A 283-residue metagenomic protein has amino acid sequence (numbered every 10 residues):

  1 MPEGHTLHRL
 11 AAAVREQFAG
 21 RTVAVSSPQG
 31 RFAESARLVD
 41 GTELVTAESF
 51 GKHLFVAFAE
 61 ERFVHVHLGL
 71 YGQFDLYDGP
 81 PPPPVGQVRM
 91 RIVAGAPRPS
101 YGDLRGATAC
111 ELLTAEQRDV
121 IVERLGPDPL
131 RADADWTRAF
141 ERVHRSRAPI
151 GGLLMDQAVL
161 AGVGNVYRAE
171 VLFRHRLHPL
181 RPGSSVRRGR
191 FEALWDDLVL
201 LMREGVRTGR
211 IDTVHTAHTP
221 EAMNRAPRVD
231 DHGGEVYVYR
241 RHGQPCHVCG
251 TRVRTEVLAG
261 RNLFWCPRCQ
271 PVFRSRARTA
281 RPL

Functional and structural regions predicted by a protein language model:
M1-L283: Structured catalytic/nucleic-acid-binding cores of DNA maintenance enzymes
